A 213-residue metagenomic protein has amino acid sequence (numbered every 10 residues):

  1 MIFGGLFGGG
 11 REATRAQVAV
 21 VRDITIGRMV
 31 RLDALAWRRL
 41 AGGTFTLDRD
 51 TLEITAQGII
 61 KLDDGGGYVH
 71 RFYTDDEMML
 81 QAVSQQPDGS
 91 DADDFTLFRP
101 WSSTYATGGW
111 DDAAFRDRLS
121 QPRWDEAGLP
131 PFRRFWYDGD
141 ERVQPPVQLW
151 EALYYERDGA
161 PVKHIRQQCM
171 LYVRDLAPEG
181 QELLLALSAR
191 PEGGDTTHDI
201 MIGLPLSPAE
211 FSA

Functional and structural regions predicted by a protein language model:
M1-T51, Q57-A213: Mixed-charge, low-complexity intrinsically disordered regions
